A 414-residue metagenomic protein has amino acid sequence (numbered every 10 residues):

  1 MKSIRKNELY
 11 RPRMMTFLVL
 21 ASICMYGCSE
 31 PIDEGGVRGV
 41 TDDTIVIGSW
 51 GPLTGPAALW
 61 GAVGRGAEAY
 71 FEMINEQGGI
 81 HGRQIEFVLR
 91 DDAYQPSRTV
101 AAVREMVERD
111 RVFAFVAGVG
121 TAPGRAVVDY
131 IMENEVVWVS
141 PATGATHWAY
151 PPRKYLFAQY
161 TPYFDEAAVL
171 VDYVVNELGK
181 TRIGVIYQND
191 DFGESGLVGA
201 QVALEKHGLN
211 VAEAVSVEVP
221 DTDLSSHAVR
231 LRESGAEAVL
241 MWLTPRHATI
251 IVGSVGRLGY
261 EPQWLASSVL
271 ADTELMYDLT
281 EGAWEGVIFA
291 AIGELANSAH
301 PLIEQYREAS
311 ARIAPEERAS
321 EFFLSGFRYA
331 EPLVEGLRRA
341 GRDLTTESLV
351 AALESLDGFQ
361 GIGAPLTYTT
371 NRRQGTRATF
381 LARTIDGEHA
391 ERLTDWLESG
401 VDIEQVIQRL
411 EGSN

Functional and structural regions predicted by a protein language model:
M1-V46, Q405-N414: Short, low-complexity disordered leader/linker segments with a strong preference for bacterial N-terminal type II
S29-E34, D43-I45, P301, D357-N414: Solvent-exposed, acidic/polar segments of extracytosolic/periplasmic ligand-binding ectodomains
E30-G36, L59-R65, E76-Y150, V217-L224 (+3 more regions): Beta-alpha junction/loop-to-helix N-cap segments that form part of ligand/metal-binding clefts
I32-S49, G79-Q84, V175-T181: Immediate post-signal peptide segment of exported/extracytoplasmic ligand-binding proteins
G35-E68, R90-P96, V119-G120, I186-E194 (+3 more regions): Extracytoplasmic "Venus flytrap"
S97, R111-V215, Q263-F289, L295: Extracytoplasmic ligand/sensor domains, especially the bilobed periplasmic-binding protein
V252-F327, E391, D395-S413: Extracellular/periplasmic periplasmic-binding protein-like sensory domains
R338-A351: Short, charged, surface-exposed loops that flank catalytic or proteolytic processing sites
